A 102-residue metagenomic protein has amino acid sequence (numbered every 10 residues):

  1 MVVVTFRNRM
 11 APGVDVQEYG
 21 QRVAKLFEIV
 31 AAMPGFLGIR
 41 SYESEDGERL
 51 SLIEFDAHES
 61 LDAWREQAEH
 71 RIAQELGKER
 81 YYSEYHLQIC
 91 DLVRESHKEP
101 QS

Functional and structural regions predicted by a protein language model:
M1-R49, H58-E66, Y82-S102: Short S/T/G/P-rich N-terminal loop/turn motif that feeds into the first structured element of a domain
Q74-G77, S83: Short arginine-rich
